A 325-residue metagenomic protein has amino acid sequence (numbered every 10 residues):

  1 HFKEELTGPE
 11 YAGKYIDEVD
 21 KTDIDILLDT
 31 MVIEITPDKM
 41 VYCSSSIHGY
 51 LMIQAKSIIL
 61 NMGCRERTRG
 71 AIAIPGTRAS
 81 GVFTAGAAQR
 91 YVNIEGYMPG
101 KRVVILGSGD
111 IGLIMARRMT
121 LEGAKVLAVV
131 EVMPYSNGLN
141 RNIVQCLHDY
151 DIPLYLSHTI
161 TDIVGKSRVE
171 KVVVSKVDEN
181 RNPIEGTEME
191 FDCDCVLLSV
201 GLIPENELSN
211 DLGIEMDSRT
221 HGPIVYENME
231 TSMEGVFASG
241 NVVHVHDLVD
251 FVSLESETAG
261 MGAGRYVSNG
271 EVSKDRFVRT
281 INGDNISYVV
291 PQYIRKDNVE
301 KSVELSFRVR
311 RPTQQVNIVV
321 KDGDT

Functional and structural regions predicted by a protein language model:
H1-G8, E66, I72-A79, G138-Y150: Conserved N-terminal glycine-rich FAD pyrophosphate-binding loop of Rossmann-like flavoproteins
P9-R102, D178-G186, L197, I224-E227: FAD-binding core/adjacent interface of flavoenzyme oxidoreductases
V19-P37, V41-C43, T120-E207, K301-T325: A Rossmann-like FAD-binding core segment of flavoenzymes
L28, R265-T325: Rossmann-like nucleotide/phosphate-binding core characteristic of flavoprotein oxidoreductases
L60, V82-V92, C195-H246: FAD-site-proximal beta/loop scaffold in flavoenzymes
C64-E66, G109-I111, I203, V243: Residue-level detector of alpha-helix initiation sites
A87-S136: Rossmann-like NAD(P)H-binding beta-loop-alpha module
S239-D284: A conserved FAD-binding loop/helix module that cradles the flavin
